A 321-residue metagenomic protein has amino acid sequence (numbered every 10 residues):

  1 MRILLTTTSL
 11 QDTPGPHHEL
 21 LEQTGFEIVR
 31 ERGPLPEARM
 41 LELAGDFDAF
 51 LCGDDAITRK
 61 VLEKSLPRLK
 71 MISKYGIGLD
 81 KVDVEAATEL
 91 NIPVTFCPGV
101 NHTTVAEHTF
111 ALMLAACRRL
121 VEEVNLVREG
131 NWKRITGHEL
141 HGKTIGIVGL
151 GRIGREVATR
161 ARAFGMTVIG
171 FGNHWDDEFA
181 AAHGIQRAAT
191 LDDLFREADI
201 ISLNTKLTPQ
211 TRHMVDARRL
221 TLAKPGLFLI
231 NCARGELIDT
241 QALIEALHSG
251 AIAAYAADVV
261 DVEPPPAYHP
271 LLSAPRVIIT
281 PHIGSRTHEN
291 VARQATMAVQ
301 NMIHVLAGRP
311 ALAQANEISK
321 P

Functional and structural regions predicted by a protein language model:
M1-F47, I169, P321: N-terminal glycine-/charge-rich "phosphate-binding" loop or analogous flexible N-terminal tail
T6-T7, G146-V148: Conserved N-terminal Rossmann-fold NAD(P)-binding element of oxidoreductases
T7, C52-D54, G76, L203-T205 (+3 more regions): Glycine-rich, N-terminal phosphate-binding loop of Rossmann-like dinucleotide-binding domains
V29, P36, D48-V124, H138: Phosphate/diphosphate ligand-binding glycine-rich loop within oxidoreductases
T58-L62, H174-P270: Rossmann-like adenosine-cofactor binding region
L69, H141-T144, A217, G226: Phosphate-coordination loops involved in phosphoryl transfer and adenosine-cofactor binding
L90, V94, A217, G226-P321: Rossmann-like dinucleotide-binding domain for NAD(H)/NADP(H)
L90-I92, F96-T144, R152, E156-T159 (+4 more regions): Phosphate-binding beta-alpha-beta segment of Rossmann-like dinucleotide-binding domains, i.e., the NAD(P)
